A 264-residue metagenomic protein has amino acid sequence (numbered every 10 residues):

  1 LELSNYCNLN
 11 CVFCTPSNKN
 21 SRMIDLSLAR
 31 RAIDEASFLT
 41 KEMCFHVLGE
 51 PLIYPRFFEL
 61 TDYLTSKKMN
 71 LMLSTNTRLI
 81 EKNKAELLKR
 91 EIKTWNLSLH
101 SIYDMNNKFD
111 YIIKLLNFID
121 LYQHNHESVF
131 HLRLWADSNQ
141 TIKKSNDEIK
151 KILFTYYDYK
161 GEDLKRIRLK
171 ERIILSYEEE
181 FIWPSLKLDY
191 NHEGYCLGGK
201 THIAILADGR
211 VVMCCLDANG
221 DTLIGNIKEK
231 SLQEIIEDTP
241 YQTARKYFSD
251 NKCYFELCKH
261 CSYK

Functional and structural regions predicted by a protein language model:
L1-W95, D104-I113: Conserved alpha-helical substructure of the radical SAM core
N8, P51, R78-I80, H100-Y103 (+6 more regions): Short, solvent-exposed loop/turn segments at secondary-structure junctions
L26-A29, F57, K108-L116, N146 (+3 more regions): A structural signal for well-ordered alpha-helical scaffolds and beta->alpha junctions
R31, E86, N117, K151 (+5 more regions): Charged/polar, solvent-exposed surface patches and flexible loops
F38-H46, T65-M72, L88-Y190, L197-D208: Conserved C-terminal portion of the radical SAM core fold that forms the substrate/S-adenosylmethionine-binding
Y54, Y122-W135, K252-K264: A broadly tuned preference for mixed-charge, low-complexity surface segments
E171-K264: Accessory C-terminal segments flanking Radical SAM cores
